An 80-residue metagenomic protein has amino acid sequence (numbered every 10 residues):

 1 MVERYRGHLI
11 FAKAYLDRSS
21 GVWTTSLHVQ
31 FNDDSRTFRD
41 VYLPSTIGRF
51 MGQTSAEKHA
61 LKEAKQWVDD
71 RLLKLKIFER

Functional and structural regions predicted by a protein language model:
M1, A14, V41, K58-H59: Residue-level signal for the start and early helices of compact helical domains
M1-D34: N-terminal segment of the canonical double-stranded RNA-binding domain
E3, R36-F38, F78-R80: A mid-sequence interfacial segment
N32-P44: Short acidic, glycine/tyrosine-flanked loop/strand segments centered on an H-E-D-like triad
P44-R80: Acidic, low-complexity intrinsically disordered segments
